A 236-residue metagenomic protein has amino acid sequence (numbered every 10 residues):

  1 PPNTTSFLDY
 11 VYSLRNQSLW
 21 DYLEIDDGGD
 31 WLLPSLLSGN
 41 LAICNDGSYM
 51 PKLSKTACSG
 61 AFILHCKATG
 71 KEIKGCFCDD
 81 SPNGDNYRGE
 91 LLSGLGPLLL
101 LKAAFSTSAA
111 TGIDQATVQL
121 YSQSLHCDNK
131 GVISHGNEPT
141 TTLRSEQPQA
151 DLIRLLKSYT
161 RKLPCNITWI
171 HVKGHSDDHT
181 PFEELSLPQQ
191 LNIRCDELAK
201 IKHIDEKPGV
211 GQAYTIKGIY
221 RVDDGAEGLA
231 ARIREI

Functional and structural regions predicted by a protein language model:
P1-S38, I201, D205-I236: Charged boundary/loop elements
D9-Y12, E24, P51, L64-K67 (+7 more regions): Intrinsically disordered, low-complexity regions enriched in small/polar residues
V11-Y12, Q17-A116, G136-N137, Q189 (+2 more regions): RNase H-like nuclease fold core
Y49-K52, G94-I193, G211-T215, I219-E227: RNase H catalytic domain
F77-S81, T160-P164, I204-G209: Low-complexity, flexible helical/coil segments
S158, E197-K200: Ordered, helix-dominated protein-protein interaction surfaces in large eukaryotic regulatory proteins
